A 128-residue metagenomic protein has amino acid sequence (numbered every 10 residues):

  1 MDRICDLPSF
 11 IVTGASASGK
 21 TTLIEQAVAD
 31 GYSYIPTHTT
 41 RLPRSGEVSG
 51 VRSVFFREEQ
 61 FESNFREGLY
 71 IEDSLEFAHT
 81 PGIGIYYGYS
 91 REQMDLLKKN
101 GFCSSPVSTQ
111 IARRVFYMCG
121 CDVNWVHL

Functional and structural regions predicted by a protein language model:
M1-L7: Phosphate-binding P-loop
V12: Hydrophobic anchor at the beta1->P-loop junction of P-loop NTPases
A15, A27: P-loop (Walker A) phosphate-binding loop of NTP-binding proteins
K20: Conserved lysine of the Walker
L23-E25: Post-Walker A alpha-helix
A29-P36: Post-Walker A helix-loop "phosphate-sensing" segment adjacent to the P-loop in P-loop NTPases
T39-C103: ATP-dependent small-molecule kinase phosphotransfer cores that center on conserved nucleotide phosphate-binding segments
C103-T109, C119-L128: Conserved phosphate-donor/acceptor-positioning beta-strand/loop module used by diverse small-molecule
